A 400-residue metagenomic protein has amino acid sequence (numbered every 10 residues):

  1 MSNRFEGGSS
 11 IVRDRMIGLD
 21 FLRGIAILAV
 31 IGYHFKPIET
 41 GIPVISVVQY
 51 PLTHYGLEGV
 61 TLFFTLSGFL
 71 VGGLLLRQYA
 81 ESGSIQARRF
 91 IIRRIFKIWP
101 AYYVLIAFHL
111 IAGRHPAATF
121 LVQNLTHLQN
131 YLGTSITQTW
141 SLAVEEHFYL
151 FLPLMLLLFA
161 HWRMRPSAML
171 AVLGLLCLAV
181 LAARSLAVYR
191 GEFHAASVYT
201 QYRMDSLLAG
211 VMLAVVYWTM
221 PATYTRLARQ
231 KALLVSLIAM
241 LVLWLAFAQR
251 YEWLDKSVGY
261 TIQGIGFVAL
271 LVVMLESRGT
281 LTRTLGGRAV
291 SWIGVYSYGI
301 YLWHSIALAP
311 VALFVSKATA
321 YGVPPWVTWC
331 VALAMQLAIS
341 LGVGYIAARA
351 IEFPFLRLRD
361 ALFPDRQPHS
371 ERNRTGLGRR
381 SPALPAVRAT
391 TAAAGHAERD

Functional and structural regions predicted by a protein language model:
S2-G8, V60-R94, V104-H115, M155-H161 (+5 more regions): Juxtamembrane transmembrane-helix termini
D14-I17, V48-V60, G133-V144, F148 (+4 more regions): Interfacial loop-to-helix transition and helix-capping segments at the boundaries of transmembrane helices
I27-H34, S167-A187, L233-L245: Small-polar-interrupted transmembrane alpha-helices in polytopic inner-membrane proteins
P51, I85-R94, I98-E146, A179-Q201 (+3 more regions): Membrane-interface helix-loop-helix regions
Y55-V60, L66, L76-L110, Q123 (+7 more regions): Transmembrane alpha-helical segments and their boundary/interface "anchor" motifs in multi-pass integral membrane
L57, I111, V211-M212, L233-F353 (+1 more regions): Alpha-helical transmembrane segments of multi-pass integral membrane proteins
S84, E146-L178, V215-L234: Solvent-exposed interhelical
G287-A289, V311-L313, F353-A392: Membrane-proximal cytoplasmic C-terminal regulatory module of class A 7TM GPCRs
